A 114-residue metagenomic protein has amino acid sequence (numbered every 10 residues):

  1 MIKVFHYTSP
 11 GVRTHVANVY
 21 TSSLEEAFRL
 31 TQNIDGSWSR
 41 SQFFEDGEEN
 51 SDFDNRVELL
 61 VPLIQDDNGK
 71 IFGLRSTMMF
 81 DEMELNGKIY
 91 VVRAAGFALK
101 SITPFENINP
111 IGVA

Functional and structural regions predicted by a protein language model:
M1, P110-A114: Short intrinsically disordered terminal tails
M1-I34: N-terminal disorder-to-order initiation segments that are Gly/Lys/Arg-biased and fold into the first beta/loop/alpha
R13-T14, W38, F97-I102: Tryptophan-centered short beta-strand motifs
A17, A27, A94-A98, A114: A sequence-composition feature that detects small, non-aromatic residues
S22-L85: Short, conserved turn/kink motifs that form compact alpha/beta structural patches or helix kinks used as
G73-N109: Short, compact, well-ordered microdomains
